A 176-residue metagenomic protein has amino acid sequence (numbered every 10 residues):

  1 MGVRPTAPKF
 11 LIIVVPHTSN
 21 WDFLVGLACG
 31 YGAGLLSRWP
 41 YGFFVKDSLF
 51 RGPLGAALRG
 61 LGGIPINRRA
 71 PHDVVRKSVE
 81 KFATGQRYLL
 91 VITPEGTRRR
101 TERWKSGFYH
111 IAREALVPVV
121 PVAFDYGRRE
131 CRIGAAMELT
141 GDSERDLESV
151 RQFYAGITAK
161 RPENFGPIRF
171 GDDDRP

Functional and structural regions predicted by a protein language model:
M1-G156, R169-D173: Soluble catalytic domains of membrane acyltransferases
Y88-L89, K160, N164: Short, polar/charged, Gly/Pro-enriched helix-capping and turn/loop motifs at alpha-helix termini and inter-helix linkers
P162-P176: C-terminal domain-closing interface element
